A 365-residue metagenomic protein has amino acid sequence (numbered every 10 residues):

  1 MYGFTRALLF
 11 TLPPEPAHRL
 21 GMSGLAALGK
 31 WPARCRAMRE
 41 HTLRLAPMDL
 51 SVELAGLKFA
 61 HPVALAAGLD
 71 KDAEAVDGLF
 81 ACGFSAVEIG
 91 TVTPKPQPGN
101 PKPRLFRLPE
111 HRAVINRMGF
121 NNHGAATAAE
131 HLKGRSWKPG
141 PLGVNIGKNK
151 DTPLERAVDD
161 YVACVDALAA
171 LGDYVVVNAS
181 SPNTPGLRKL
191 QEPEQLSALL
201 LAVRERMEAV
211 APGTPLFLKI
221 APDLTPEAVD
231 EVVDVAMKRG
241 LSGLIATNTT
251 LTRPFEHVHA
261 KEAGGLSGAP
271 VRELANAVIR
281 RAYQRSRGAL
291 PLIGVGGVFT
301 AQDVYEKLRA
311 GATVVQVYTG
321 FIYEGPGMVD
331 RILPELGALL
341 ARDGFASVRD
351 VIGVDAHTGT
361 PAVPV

Functional and structural regions predicted by a protein language model:
M1-L142, K148-N149: N-terminal capping/small domains of soluble enzymes
P13, L65, V87, A128 (+7 more regions): Conserved, mostly hydrophobic/aromatic
A26, A33-L45, P182-Q195, D234-G288: Glycine/Thr-rich beta-alpha phosphate-binding loop at enzyme active sites
L57-A64, K138-V144, E208-L224, Q284-G294: Short beta-strand/loop segments at the ligand-binding rim of alpha/beta enzyme cores
D72-A81, L224-K238, Q284-G288, V298-V315: Catalytic cores of alpha/beta
G83-Q97, A179-S181, G243-R253, V304-R331: Glycine-rich phosphate-binding active-site loops on the catalytic face of alpha/beta enzymes
P96-R112, R253-G268, F321-A346: C-terminal helical cap(s) of enzyme catalytic domains, especially alpha/beta-barrels
N149-V162, K189, Q195, L218-K238: Active-site glycine- and acidic-residue-rich loops that bind and position anionic ligands or nucleotide-like cofactors
